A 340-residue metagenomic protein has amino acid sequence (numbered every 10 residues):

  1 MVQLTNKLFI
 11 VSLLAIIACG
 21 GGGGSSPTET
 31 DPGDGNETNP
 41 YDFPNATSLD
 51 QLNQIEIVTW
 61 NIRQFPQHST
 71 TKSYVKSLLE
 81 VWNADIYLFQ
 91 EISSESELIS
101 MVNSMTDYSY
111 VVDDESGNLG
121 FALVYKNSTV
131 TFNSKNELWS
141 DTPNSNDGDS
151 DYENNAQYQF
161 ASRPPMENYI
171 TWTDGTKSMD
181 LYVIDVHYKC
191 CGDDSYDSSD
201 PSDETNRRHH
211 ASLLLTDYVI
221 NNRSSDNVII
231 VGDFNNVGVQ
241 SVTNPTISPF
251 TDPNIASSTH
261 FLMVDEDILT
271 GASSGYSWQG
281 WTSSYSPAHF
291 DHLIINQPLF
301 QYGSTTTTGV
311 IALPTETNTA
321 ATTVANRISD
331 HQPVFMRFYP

Functional and structural regions predicted by a protein language model:
M1-F9: Bacterial N-terminal signal peptides that target proteins for export
I16-A18: C-terminal motif of bacterial Sec signal peptides marking the signal peptidase cleavage site
G20-S109, E115-F121, A156, S212-L213 (+2 more regions): N-terminal, active-site-proximal structural segment of metallo-dependent hydrolase catalytic domains
E37-N39, F160, I220-I229, N236-P340: Metal-dependent phosphoester-hydrolase catalytic domains
Q54-Q64, N136-E137, D180-D193, D197: Active-site-proximal beta-strand elements of phosphoester/diester hydrolases
E56-T59, D85-E91, V111-D113, G120-Y125 (+8 more regions): Structural recognition of the beta-strand scaffold that forms the well-ordered cores of secreted hydrolase catalytic
T59-T71, S150-E153, G192-R207: Acidic/histidine-rich helix-loop elements that form or flank divalent-metal/phosphate-binding sites at the catalytic
I92-S94, L98-K189: Structured beta-strand-rich core segments of catalytic domains in phosphoester-bond hydrolases
